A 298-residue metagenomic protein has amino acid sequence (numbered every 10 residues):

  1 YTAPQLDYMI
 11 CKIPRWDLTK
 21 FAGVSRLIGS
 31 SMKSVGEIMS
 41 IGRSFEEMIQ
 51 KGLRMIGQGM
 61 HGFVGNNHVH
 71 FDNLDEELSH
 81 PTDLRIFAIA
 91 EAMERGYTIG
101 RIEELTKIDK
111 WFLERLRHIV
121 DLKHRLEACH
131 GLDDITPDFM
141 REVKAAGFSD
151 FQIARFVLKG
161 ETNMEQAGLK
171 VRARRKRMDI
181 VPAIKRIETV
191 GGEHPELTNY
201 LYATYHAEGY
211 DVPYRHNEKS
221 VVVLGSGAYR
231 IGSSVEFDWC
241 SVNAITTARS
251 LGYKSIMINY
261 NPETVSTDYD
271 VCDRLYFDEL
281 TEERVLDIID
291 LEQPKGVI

Functional and structural regions predicted by a protein language model:
Y1-I298: ATP-dependent carboxylate/acyl-activation modules
